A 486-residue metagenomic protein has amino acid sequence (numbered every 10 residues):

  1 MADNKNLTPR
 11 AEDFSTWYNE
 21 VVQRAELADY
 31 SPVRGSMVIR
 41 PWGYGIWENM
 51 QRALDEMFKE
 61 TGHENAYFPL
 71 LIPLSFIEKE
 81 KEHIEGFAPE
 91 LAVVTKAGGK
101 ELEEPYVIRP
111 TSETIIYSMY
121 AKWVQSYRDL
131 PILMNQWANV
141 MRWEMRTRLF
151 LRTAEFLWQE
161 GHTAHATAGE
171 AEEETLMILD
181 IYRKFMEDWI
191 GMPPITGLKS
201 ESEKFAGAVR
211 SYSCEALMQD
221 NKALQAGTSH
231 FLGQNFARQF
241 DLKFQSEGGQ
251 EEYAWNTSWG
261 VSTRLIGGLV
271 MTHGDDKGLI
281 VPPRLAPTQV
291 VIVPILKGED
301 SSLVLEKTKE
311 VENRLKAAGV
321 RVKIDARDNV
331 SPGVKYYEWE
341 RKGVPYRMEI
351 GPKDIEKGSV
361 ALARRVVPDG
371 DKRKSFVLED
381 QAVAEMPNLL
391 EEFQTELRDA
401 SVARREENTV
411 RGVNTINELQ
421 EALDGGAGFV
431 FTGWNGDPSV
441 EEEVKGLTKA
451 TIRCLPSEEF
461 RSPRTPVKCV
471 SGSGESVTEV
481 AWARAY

Functional and structural regions predicted by a protein language model:
M1-Y486: NTP/phosphate- and nucleic-acid-binding module
